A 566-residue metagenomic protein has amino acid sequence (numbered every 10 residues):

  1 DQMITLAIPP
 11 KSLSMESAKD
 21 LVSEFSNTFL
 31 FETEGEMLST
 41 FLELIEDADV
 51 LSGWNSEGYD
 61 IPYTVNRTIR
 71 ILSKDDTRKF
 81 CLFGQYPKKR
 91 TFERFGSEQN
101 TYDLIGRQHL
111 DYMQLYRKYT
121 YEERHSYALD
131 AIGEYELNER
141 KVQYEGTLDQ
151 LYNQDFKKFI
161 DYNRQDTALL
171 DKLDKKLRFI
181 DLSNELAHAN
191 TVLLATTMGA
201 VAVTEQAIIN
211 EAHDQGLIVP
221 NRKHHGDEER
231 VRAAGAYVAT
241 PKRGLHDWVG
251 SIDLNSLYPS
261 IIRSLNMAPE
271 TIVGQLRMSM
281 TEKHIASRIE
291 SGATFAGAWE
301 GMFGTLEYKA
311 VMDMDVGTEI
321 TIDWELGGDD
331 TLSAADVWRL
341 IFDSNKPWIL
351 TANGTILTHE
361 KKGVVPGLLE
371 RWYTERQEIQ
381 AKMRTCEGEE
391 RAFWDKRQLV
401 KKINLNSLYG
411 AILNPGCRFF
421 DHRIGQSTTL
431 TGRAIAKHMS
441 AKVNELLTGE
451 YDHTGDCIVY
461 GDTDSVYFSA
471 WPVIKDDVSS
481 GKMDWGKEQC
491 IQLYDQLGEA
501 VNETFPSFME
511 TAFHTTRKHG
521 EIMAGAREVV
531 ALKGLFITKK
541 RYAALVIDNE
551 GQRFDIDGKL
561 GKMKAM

Functional and structural regions predicted by a protein language model:
Q2-T28, E32, L51, I61 (+1 more regions): Active-site-proximal helix-loop-helix substrate-binding element of RNase H-like nuclease domains
V22-N27, I45-V50, Y152-K158, A189 (+7 more regions): Glycine- and acidic
E32-A48: Short, basic/hydrophobic alpha-helical segments
D49-E57, V459, A524-A526: Short glycine-rich phosphate-binding loop at a beta-alpha junction
F92-I105, Y119, P220, G226-R418 (+1 more regions): Catalytic nucleotidyl-transfer cores of nucleotide-processing enzymes
K141, A436-T463, K475: Active-site palm subdomain of RNA-directed nucleic acid polymerases
D149-A293, R391-K442, Y460, S469-W471 (+1 more regions): Common nucleic-acid-contacting/processivity interface regions adjacent to the catalytic cores of nucleic-acid enzymes
Y467-M566: C-terminal polymerase-core module
